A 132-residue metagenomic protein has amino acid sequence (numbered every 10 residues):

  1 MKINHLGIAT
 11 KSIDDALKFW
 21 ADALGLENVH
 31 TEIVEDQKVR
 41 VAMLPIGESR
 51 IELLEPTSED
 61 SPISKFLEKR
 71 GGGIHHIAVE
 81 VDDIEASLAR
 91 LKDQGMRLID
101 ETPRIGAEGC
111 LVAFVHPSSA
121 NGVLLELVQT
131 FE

Functional and structural regions predicted by a protein language model:
M1-L17, G72-V81, F131: N-terminal beta-strand motif that seeds the catalytic metal site of vicinal oxygen chelate
I3, W20, L44, I51-L54 (+4 more regions): Short, structured motif recognition centered on aromatic/hydrophobic residues
D14-E27, L91-Q94: Amphipathic alpha-helical segments
L24-I33, M96-T102: Short secondary-structure junctions
V34-R50: C-terminal "cap" of GNAT-fold acetyltransferases
A42-P45, V79, L88-E132: Vicinal oxygen chelate
F66-L67: Regulatory and interaction patches adjacent to catalytic/ligand-binding sites in large macromolecular machines
R70-G71, E85-A89: Long, charged/polar, surface-exposed segments that mediate recognition or autoinhibition
